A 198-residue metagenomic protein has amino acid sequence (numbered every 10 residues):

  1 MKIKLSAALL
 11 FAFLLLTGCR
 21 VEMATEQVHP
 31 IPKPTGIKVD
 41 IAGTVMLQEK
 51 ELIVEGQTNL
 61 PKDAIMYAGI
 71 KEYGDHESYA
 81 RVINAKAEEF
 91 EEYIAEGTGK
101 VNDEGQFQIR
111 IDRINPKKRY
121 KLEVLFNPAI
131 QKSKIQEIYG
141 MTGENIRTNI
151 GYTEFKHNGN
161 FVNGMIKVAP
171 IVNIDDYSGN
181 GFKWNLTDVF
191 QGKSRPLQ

Functional and structural regions predicted by a protein language model:
M1-L5: Positively charged n-region of N-terminal signal peptides that target proteins for export
L15-G18: C-terminal motif of bacterial Sec signal peptides marking the signal peptidase cleavage site
R20-E22: Bacterial signal peptide processing site
H29, K33-L47, L60-N180, V189-Q198: Ser/Thr-rich low-complexity repeats and stalk/linker segments
K50-V54: Structural beta-strand segments of beta-rich domains
